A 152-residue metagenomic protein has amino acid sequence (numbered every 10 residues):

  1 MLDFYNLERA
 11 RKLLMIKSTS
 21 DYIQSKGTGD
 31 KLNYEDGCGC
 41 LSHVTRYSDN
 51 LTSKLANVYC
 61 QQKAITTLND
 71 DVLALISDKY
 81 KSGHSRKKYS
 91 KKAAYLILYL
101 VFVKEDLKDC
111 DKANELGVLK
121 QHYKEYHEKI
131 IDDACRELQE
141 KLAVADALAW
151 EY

Functional and structural regions predicted by a protein language model:
M1-R86, E105-K120, E128-Y152: N-terminal interaction/assembly modules
Y89-K92: Ser/Thr/Pro-rich, acidic low-complexity intrinsically disordered regulatory segments
A94-L96: Glycine/proline-rich, positively charged, aromatic-decorated active-site loop/lid region on the catalytic face
Y99-E105: Short amphipathic helical patch at the helix-1/turn junction of helix-turn-helix
